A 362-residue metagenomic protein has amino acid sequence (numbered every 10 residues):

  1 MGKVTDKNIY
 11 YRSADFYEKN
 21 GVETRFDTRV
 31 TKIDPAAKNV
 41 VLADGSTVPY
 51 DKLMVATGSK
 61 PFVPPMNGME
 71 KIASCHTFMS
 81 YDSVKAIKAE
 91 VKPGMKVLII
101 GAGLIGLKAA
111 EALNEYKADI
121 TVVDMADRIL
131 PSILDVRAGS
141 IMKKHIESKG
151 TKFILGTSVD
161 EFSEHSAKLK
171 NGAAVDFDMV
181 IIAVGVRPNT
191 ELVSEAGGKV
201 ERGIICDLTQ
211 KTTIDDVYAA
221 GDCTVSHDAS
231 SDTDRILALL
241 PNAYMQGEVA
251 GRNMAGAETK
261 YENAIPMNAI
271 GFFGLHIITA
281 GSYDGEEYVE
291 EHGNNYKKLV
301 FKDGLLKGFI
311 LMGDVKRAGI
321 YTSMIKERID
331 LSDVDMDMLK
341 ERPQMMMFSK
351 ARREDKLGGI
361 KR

Functional and structural regions predicted by a protein language model:
M1-K52, L134-K152: N-terminal Rossmann-like dinucleotide/flavin-binding domain of flavoprotein oxidoreductases that bind FAD/FMN
I9-Y10, I105-D160, A243, Y261-A269: Rossmann-like dinucleotide-binding cores of NAD(P)H-dependent redox enzymes
D27, I72, P93-K96, G156 (+1 more regions): Phosphate-coordination loops involved in phosphoryl transfer and adenosine-cofactor binding
T57-Y116: Glycine-rich dinucleotide-binding loop and its adjacent helix/turn
P61, D207-Y218, Y283-K298: FAD-binding beta-loop-beta segment adjacent to the flavin cofactor pocket
K71-K92, H165-K168, A173-V249: FAD-site-proximal beta/loop scaffold in flavoenzymes
C223-G319: Mid-to-C-terminal Rossmann-like scaffold of FAD/NAD(P)H-dependent oxidoreductases
H292-E354: C-terminal auxiliary extensions adjacent to catalytic cores
